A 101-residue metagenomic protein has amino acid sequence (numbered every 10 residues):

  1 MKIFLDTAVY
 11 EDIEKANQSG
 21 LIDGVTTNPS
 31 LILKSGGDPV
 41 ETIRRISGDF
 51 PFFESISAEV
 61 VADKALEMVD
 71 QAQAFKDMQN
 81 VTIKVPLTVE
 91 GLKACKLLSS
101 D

Functional and structural regions predicted by a protein language model:
M1-E11: N- or domain-start disorder-to-order transition segments that initiate the globular core
K2-F4, S19-G24, S30-L33: Non-catalytic, usually N-terminal nucleic-acid engagement modules in DNA/RNA processing proteins
F4-D6, K34, S57-K64, Q79-E90 (+1 more regions): Catalytic beta/alpha-barrel core
E11-S19, E67-F75, A94: Catalytic cores of alpha/beta
A16-L21, V40-F52, Q73-D77: Acidic (Asp/Glu)-rich catalytic clusters
G20-G24, D77-V81, L97-D101: Glycine-enriched alpha-helix->loop->beta-strand junction motifs that scaffold or abut catalytic
T26-V40, E54-D63: Glycine-rich, proline-tolerant flexible connector loops at the mouths of alpha/beta enzymes
R45-D70: Short hydrophobic interaction/assembly module
